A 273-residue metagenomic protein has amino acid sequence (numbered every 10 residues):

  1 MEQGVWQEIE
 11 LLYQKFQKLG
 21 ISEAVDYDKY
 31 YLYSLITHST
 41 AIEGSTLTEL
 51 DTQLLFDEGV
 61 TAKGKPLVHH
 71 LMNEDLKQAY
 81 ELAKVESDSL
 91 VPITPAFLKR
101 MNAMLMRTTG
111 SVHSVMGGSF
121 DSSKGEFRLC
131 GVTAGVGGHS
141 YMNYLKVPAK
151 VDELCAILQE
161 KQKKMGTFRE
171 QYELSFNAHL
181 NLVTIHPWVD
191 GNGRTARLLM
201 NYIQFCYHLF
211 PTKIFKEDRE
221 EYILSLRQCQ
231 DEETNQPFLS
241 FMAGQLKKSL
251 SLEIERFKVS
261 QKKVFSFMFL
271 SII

Functional and structural regions predicted by a protein language model:
M1-D190, R194-I273: FIC/Doc superfamily catalytic core
